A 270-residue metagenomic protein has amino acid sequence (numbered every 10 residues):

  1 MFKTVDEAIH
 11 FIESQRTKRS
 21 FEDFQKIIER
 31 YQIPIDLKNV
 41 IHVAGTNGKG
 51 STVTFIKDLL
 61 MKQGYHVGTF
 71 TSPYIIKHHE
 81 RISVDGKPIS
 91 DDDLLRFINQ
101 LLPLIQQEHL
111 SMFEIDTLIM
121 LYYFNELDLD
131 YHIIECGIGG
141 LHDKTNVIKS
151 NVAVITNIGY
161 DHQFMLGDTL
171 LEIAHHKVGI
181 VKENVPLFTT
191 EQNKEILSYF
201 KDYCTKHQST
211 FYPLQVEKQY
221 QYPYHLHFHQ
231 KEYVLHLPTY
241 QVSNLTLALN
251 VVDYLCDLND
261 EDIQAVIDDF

Functional and structural regions predicted by a protein language model:
M1-G45, T52-T54, D58-Y65, F70: Short functional linear segments
M1-V5, I148-K149, Y254: ATP-dependent carboxylate-amine ligase
E22, S51, I89-D92, R96 (+5 more regions): Conserved active-site and cofactor/substrate-binding residues in soluble primary-metabolism enzymes
I28-E29, I33-D36, K62-I148, F164-L166 (+1 more regions): ATP-dependent carboxylate-amine ligase catalytic core
I56, M120, S198-F200: Aromatic/hydrophobic pocket-lining residues that form π-stacking "cages" and hydrophobic walls in ligand
I105-H109, Y233-T239: A short glycine/serine-rich beta->alpha loop
Y131, E135, V152-E232, Q241-I263: Acidic, Mg2+-coordinating active-site environments of NTP-dependent enzymes
Q264-F270: Short, intrinsically disordered, charge-balanced linker/junction segments flanking boundaries in proteins
